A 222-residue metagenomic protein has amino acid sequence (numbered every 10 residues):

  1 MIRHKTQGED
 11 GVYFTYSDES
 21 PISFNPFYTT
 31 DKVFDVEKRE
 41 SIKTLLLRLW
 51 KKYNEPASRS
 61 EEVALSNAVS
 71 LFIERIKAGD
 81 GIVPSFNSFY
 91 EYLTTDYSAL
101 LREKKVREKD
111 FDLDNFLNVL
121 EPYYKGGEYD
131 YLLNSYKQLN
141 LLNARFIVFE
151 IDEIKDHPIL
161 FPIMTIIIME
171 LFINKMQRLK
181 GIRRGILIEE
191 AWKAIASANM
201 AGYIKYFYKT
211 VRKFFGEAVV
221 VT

Functional and structural regions predicted by a protein language model:
M1-D10, F14-G216: P-loop NTPase motor domains
T222: H-loop/switch region of ABC-family ATPase nucleotide-binding domains
